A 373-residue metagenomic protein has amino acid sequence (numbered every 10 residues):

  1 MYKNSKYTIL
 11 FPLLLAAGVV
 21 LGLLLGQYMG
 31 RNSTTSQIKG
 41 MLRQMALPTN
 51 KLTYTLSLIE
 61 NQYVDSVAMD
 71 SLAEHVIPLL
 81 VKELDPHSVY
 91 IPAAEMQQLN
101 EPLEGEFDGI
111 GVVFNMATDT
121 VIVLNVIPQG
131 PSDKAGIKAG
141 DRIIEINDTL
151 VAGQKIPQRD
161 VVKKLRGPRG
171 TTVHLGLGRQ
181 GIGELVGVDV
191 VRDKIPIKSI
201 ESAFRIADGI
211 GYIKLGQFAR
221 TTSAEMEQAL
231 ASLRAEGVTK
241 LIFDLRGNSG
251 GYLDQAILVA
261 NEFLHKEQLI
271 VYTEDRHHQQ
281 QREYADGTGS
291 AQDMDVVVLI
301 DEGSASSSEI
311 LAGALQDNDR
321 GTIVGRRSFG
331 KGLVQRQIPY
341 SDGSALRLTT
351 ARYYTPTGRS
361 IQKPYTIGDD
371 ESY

Functional and structural regions predicted by a protein language model:
M1-Y7: Short, Lys/Arg-rich N-terminal segment immediately upstream of the first membrane anchor
L10-Q27: Hydrophobic membrane-insertion alpha-helices, especially the h-region of bacterial N-terminal signal peptides
S36-P48, L52, L56, E60 (+6 more regions): Cleft-lining beta-strand/loop regions that shape enzyme active-site pockets
V64-A93: N-terminal, post-signal-peptide region of Sec/Tat-exported proteins
H75, H87-N125: PDZ/PDZ-like peptide-tail recognition elements
G140-R142: Structural motif
P356-Y373: Conserved functional hotspot residues or short segments at active or partner-binding sites across diverse domains
